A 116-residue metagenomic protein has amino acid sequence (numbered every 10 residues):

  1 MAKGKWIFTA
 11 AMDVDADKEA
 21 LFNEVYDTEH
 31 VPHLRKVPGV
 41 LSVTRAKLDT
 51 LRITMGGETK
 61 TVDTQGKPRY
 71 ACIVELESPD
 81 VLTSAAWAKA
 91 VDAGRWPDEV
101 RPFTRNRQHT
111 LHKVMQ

Functional and structural regions predicted by a protein language model:
M1-Q116: Macromolecular interaction modules
